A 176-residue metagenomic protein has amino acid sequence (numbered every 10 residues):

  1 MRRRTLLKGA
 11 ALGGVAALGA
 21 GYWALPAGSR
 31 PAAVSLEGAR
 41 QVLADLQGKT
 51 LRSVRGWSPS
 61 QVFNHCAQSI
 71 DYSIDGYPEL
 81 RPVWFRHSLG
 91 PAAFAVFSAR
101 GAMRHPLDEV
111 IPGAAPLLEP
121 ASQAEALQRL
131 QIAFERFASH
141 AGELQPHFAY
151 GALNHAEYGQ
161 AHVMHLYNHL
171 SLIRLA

Functional and structural regions predicted by a protein language model:
M1-G14: N-terminal secretory signal peptides and thylakoid transit peptides that target proteins across membranes
L18-V54: C-terminal segment of N-terminal export signals and the immediately downstream linker at the start of the mature
W23-L25, G76-R129, F137: Short, helix-capping/interhelical loops that line the mouth of catalytic, cofactor-, or ligand-binding pockets
L36, R40, I111-S122, N154-G159: Globin-like tetrapyrrole-binding proteins
L46, S73, F137-A141: A short secondary-structure junction motif
T50-F97, L144-A176: Short, contiguous alpha-helical
